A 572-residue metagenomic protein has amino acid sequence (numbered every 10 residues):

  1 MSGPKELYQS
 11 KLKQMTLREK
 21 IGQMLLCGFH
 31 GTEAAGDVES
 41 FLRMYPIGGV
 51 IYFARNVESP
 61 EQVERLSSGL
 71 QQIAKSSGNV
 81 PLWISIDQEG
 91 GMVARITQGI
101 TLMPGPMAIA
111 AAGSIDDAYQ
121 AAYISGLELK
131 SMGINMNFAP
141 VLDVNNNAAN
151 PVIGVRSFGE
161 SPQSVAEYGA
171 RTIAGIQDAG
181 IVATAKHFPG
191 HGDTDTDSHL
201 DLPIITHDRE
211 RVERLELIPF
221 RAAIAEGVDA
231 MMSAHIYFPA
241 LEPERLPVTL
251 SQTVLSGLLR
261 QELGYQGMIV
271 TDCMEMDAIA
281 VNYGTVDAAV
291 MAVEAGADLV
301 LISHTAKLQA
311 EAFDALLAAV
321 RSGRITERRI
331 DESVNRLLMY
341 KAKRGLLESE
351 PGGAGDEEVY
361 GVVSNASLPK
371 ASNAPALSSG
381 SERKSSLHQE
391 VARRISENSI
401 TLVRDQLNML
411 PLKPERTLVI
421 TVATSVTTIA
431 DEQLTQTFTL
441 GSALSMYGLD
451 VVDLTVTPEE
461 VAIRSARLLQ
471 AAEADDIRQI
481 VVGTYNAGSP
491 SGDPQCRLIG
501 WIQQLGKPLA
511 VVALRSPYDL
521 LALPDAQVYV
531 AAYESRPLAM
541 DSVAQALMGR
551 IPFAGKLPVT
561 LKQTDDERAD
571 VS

Functional and structural regions predicted by a protein language model:
M1-Y45, Y283-S572: Preference for extracellular/luminal or secreted protein segments
T16, G28, A34-S40, R55-I84 (+4 more regions): Second-shell residues forming the walls of enzyme active-site clefts
S40-F53, Y123-I124, S131-M136: Catalytic domains of carbohydrate-active enzymes, especially glycoside hydrolases
I100-G113, S157-G159: A charged helix-plus-loop insertion that forms the helical arch/lid used to bind and gate nucleic-acid substrates
G113-I134, E216, A225, A288-E294: Alpha-helical scaffold segments that flank or form the walls of functional sites
L142-V152: Short, conserved phosphate-binding/catalytic loop or strand-edge motifs used in phosphoryl-/nucleotidyl-transfer
